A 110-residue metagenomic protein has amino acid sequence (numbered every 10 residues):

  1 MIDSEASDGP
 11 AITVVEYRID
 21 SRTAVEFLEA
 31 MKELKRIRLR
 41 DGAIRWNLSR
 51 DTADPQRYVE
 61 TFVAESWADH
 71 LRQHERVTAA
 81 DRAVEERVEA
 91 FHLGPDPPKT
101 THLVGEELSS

Functional and structural regions predicted by a protein language model:
M1-G9, R45-R57, R82-S110: Glycine-rich beta-strand-turn "strand-cap" elements at beta-sheet edges
S7, R18, R36-L39, D54: Peripheral (non-transmembrane) domains and long loops of multi-pass membrane proteins
A11-R18, N47-R76: Short, well-ordered beta-strand segments in beta-rich or mixed alpha/beta enzyme and ligand-binding folds
Y17-E29: Short, surface-exposed ligand-recognition loops at beta-strand->loop->(often short) alpha-helix junctions that present
T23-V25, A68-H70, L108: Residue-level signal for secondary-structure boundary sites
R36-R45, V63-K99: An amphipathic, aromatic/His-enriched active-site/gating alpha helix that lines ligand/cofactor pockets
